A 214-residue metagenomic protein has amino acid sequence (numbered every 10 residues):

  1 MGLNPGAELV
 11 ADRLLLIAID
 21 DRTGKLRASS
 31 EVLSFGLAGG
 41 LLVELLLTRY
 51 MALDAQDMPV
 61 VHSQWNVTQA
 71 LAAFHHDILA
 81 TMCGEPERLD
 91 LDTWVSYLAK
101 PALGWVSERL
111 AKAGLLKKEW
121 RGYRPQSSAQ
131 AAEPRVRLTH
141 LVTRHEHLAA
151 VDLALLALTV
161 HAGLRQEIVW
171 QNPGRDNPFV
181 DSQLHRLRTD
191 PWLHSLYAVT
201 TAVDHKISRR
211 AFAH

Functional and structural regions predicted by a protein language model:
M1-A102, H205-H214: Short, amphipathic alpha-helical interface elements at domain boundaries that mediate macromolecular binding
I17, D77, T81-M82, Y97 (+5 more regions): Residues that form generic nucleotide/phosphate-binding pockets
L26-S30, R49, D57, V106 (+4 more regions): Generic alpha-helix signal with a bias toward terminal, lower-confidence helices and secondary-structure junctions
M51, L115-L116: Short hydrophobic beta-strand motif reused across regulatory alpha/beta modules
A55-L79, K117-L153, N172: Accessory beta->alpha helical hairpin/"wing" motif in late/C-terminal subdomains of nucleic-acid enzymes
T81-A113, H147-W170: Leucine-rich, amphipathic alpha-helical/linker segments
S128-H214: Glycine-rich, aromatic-bearing surface loops/beta-hairpins
